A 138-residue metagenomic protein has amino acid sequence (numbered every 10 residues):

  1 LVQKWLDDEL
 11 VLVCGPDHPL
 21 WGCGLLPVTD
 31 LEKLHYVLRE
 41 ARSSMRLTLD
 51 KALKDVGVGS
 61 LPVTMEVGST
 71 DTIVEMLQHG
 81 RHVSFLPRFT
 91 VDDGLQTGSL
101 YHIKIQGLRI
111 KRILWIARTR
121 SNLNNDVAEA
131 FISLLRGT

Functional and structural regions predicted by a protein language model:
L1-K4, P27-T29, D55, D92 (+1 more regions): Short secondary-structure boundary/capping segments
L1-L10, C14, G22, A52 (+2 more regions): Short beta-strand-centered segments that line the small-molecule binding cleft or hinge of alpha/beta clamshell
Q3, T29, V74-E75, E129: Alpha-helical segments flanking ligand/cofactor-binding loops in enzyme cores
K4, V11-V13, P19, H35 (+3 more regions): Residues embedded in well-ordered beta-strands
P16, R88-T90, Q106, L114: Short secondary-structure boundary segments
L20-G22, L34-V56, N124-D126, I132: Secondary-structure junction motif
M45-H102: Hydrophobic hinge/microswitch elements
Y101-T138: A late-sequence structural motif
